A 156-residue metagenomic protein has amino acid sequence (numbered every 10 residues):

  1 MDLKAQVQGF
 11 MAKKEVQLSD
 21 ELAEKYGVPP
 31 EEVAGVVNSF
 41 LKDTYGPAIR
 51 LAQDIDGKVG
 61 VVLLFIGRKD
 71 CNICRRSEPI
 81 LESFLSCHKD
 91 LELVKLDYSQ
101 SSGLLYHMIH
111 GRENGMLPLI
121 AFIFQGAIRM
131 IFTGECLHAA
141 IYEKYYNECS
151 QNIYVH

Functional and structural regions predicted by a protein language model:
M1-V59, S150-H156: N-terminal leader/targeting and pre-domain segments
L3, E113-H156: Non-catalytic, surface beta->alpha helical segment in thiol-disulfide oxidoreductase systems
E31, P79, A139-E143: Generic alpha-helical secondary structure signal
V62-L64, I120: Hydrophobic beta-strand anchors of alpha/beta hydrolase catalytic cores
L64-D70, R75, L81-Y106: Thiol-based oxidoreductase modules, predominantly thioredoxin-like and allied folds used for disulfide exchange
H107-R112: Charged, often glycine-rich, active-site loop that binds/positions anionic groups
